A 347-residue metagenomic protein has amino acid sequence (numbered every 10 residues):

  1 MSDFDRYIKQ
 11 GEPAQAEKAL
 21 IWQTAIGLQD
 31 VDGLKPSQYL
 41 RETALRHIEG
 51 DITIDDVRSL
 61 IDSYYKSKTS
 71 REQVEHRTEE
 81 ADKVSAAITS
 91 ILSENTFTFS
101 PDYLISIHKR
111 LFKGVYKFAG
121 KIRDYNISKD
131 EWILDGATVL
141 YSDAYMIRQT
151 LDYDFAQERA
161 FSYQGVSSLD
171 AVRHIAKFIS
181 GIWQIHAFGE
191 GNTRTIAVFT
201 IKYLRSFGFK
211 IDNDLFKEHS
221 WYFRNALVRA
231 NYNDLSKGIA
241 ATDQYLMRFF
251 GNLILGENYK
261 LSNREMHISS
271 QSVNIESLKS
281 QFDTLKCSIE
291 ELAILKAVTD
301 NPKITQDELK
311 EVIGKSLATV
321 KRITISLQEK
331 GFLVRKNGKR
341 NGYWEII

Functional and structural regions predicted by a protein language model:
M1-I347: FIC/Doc superfamily catalytic core
